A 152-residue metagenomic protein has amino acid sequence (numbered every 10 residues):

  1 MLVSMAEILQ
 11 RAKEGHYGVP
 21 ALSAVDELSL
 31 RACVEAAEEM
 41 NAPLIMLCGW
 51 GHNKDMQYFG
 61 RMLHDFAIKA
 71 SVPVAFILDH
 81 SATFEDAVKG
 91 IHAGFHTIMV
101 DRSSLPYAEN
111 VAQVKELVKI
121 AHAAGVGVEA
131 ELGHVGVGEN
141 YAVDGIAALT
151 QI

Functional and structural regions predicted by a protein language model:
M1-P20, F66: N-terminal amphipathic alpha-helix/helix-capping segment at the start of soluble metabolic enzymes
G18-S23, L44-C48, V74-H80, I98-V100 (+1 more regions): Hydrophobic faces of well-ordered beta-strands that scaffold small-molecule active sites in alpha/beta enzyme cores
A24-L28, W50-H52, H80-F84, R102-P106 (+1 more regions): Active-site-proximal loop/turn and secondary-structure-junction residues that shape catalytic pockets, frequently
E27-V34, S81-K89, A148-I152: Short, acidic/polar
M40-H92: Active-site cofactor/substrate anionic-group-binding motifs, chiefly glycine- and Lys/Arg-rich phosphate-binding loops
A75-A82, D86-A121: A generic, well-ordered mixed alpha/beta core segment in the N-terminal half of proteins
R102-I152: Conserved anion-binding
